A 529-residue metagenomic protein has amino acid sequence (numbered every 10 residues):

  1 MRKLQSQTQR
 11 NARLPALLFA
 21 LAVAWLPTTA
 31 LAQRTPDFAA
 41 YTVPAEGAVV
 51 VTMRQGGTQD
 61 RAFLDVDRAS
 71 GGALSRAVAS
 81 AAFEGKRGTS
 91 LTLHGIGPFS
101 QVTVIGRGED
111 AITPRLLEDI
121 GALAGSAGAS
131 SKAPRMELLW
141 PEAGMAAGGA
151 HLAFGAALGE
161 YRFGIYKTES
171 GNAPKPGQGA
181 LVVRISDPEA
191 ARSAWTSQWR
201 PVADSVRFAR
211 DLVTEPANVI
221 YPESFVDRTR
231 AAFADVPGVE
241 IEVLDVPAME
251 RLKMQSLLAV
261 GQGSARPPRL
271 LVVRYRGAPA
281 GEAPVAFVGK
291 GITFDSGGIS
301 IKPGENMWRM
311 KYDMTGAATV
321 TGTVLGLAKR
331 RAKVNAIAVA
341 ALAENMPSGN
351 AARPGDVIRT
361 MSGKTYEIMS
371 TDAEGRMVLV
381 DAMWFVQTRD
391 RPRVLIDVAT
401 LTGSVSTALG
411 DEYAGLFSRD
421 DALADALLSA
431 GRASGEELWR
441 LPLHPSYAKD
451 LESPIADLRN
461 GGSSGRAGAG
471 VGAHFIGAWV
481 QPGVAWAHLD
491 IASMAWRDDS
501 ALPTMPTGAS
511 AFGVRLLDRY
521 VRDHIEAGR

Functional and structural regions predicted by a protein language model:
R2-L18: Bacterial N-terminal signal peptides that target proteins for export
R2-Q7, L31-Q33, A527-R529: Basic/polar N-terminal segments that are highly enriched at the extreme N-terminus, encompassing both cleavable
L4-Q9, L26-P27, T229: A detector of low-complexity, intrinsically disordered, Ser/Thr/Gly/Pro/Ala-rich segments
R13-A16, L93-H94, A173, G403-V405: Short, flexible, solvent-exposed loop/turn segments with mixed acidic/basic and small polar residues
A16-P27: Bacterial N-terminal signal peptides
T28-T29, W486: An exposure/low-complexity boundary signal
A32-P284, V288-G291: Short amphipathic alpha-helical segment within the helicase RecA-like ATPase core that mediates nucleic-acid
V226-R230, A234-R529: A generic structural signal for tightly packed, nonpolar segments enriched in small/aliphatic residues
